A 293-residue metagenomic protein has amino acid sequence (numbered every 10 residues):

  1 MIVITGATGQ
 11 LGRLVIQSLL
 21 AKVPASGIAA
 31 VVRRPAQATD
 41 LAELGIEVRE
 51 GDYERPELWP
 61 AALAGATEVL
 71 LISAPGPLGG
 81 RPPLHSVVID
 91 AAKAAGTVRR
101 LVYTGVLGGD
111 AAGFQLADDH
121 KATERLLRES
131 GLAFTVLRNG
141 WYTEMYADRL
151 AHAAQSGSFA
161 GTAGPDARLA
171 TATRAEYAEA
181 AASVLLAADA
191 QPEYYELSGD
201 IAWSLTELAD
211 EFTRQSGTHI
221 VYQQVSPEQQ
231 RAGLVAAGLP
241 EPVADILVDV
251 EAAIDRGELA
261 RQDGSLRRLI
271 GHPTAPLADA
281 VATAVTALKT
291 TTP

Functional and structural regions predicted by a protein language model:
M1-Q37, E54-E57, A64, A74-P83 (+6 more regions): Oxidoreductase cofactor-interface core, primarily capturing Rossmann-like NAD(P)-dependent enzymes
Q37-L44, A61: Short loop/helix-cap segments at secondary-structure boundaries that form the rim of catalytic
A42-R55: Rossmann-fold cofactor-recognition segment
E228-P293: A hydrophobic C-terminal alpha-helical subdomain
